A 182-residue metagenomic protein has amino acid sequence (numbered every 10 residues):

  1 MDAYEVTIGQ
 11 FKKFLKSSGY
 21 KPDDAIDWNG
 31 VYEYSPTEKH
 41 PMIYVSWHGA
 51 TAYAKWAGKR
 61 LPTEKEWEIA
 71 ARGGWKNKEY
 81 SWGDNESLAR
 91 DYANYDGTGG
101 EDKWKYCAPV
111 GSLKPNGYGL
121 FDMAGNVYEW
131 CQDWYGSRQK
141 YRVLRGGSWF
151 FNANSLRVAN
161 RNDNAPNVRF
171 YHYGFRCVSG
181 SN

Functional and structural regions predicted by a protein language model:
M1-W28, Y44-H48, G125: A short glycine-rich, aromatic-capped structural motif
D27-N162, P166-Y171, V178: Functional-site microenvironments in short loops/helix caps that host divalent-cation chemistry
